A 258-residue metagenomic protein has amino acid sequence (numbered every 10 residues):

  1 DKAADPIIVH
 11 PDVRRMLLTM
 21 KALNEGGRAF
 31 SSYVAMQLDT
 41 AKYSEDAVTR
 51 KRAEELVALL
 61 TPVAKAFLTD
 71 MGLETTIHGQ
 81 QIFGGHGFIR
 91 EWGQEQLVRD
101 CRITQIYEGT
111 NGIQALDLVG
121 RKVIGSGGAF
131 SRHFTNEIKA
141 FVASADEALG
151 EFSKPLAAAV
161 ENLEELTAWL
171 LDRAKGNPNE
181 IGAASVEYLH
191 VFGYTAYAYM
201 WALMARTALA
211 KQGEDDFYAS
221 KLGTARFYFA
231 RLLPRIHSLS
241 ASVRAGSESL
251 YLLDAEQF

Functional and structural regions predicted by a protein language model:
D1-M16, A22: Terminal amphipathic helices with adjacent charged low-complexity linkers/tails
L23-A29, Q37-K51, E74, H78-R90 (+3 more regions): Secondary-structure transition/capping motifs at alpha-helix termini and the adjoining loop/turn into the next element
E25-A64, A168-A183, M204-A219: C-terminal helix-coil-helix/basic helical segment that borders enzyme active sites and/or dimer interfaces and provides
Y33, E55-H133, G223, F227-L253: Alpha-helix capping/hinge segments and adjacent helical runs
M36, I77, G120-R121, M200-R206: Short glycine/serine- and small hydrophobic-enriched flexible loop segments
G125, F141-F258: C-terminal amphipathic alpha-helical interaction region
T135-F141: Short, charge-rich amphipathic alpha-helices with coiled-coil/heptad character
